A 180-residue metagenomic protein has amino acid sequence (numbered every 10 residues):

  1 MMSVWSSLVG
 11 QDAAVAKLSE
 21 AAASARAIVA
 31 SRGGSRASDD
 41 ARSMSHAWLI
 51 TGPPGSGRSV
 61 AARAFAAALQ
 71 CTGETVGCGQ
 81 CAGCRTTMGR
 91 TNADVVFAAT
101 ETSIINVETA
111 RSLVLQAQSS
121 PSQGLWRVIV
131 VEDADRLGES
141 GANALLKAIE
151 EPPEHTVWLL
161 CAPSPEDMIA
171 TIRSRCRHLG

Functional and structural regions predicted by a protein language model:
M1-G141: Clamp-loader machinery-focused feature within the broader ASCE/P-loop NTPase space
D94, E154-H155, S174-R175: Short acidic capping loops at alpha-helix termini that bridge into adjacent secondary structure
V107, A170-T171: Short glycine-/acidic-enriched loop or helix-start segments at secondary-structure transitions that form or flank
L115, K147, S174: Conserved adenine-binding aromatic site and its adjacent loop/helix in ATP-hydrolyzing domains
Q118, N143-L160: Conserved catalytic/switch belt of AAA+ P-loop NTPases
L137, P152-I169: Sensor-1/coupling segment of RecA-like P-loop NTPase cores
T171-G180: A short helix-turn-beta junction within AAA+ P-loop NTPase domains corresponding to the substrate/partner-engaging
